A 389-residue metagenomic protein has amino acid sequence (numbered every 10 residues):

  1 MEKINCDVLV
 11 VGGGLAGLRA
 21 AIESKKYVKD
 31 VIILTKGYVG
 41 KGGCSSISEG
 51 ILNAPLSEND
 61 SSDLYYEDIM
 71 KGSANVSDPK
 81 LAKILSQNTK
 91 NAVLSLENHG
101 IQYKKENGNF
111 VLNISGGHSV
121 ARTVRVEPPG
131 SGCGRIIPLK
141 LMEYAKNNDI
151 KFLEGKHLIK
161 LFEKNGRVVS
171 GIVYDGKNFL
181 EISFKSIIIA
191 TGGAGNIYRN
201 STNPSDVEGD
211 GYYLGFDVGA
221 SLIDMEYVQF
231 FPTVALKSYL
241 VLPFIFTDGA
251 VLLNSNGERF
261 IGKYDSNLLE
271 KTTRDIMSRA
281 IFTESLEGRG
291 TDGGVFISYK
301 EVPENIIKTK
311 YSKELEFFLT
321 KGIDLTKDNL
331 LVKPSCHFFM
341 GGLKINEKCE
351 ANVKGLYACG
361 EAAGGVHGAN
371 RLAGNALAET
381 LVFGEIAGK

Functional and structural regions predicted by a protein language model:
K3-C6, K177-S186, N352: Core beta-strand elements of the Rossmann-like FAD/NAD(P) dinucleotide-binding domain in flavoenzyme oxidoreductases
V8-I33: N-terminal Rossmann-like FAD-binding beta1-loop-alpha1 element of flavoenzymes
K26-I47: Glycine-rich FAD pyrophosphate-binding loop
N53-L85: Glycine-rich active-site loop/strand segments that organize a redox cofactor
A92-N178, A190, F231, A235-S238 (+1 more regions): Conserved redox-cofactor binding core of oxidoreductases
S186, T191-G192, E350-L372: Short FAD-binding loop at a beta-strand-to-alpha-helix junction that anchors the flavin cofactor in diverse
S186-Y239, R289, N375-I386: Glycine-rich loop(s) and the adjacent beta-strand/alpha-helix scaffold that form part
L214, A220-D324, D328: An anion/pyrophosphate-binding glycine-rich loop and adjacent beta-alpha core in soluble alpha-beta enzymes
